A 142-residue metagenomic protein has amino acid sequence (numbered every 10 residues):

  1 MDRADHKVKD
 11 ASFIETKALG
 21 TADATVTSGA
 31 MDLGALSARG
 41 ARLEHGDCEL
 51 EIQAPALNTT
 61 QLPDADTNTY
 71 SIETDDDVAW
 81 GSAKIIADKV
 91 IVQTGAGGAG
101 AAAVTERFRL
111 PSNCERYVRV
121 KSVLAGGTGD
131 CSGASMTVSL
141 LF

Functional and structural regions predicted by a protein language model:
M1-F142: Surface-exposed, low-hydrophobicity beta-strand/loop segments enriched in small/polar/acidic residues
